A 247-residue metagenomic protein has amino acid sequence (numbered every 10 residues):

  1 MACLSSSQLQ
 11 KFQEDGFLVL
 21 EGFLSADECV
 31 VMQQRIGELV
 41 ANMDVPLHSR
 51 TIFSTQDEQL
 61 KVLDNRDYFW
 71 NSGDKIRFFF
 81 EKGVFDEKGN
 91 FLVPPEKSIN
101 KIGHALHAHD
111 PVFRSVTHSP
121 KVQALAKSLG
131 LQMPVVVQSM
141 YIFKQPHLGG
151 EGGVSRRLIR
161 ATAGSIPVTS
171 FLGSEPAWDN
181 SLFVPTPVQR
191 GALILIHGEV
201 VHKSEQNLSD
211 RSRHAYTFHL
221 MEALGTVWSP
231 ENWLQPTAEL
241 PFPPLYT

Functional and structural regions predicted by a protein language model:
M1-E14, E21-G153: Non-heme Fe(II)-dependent double-stranded beta-helix
G16-F17, G191: Catalytic palm active-site di-aspartate
V19-G22, H197: Phosphate-binding beta-loop-alpha motif at adenosine-nucleotide cofactor sites
D27, P187-A192: A short, structured loop/turn motif at beta-sheet edges
N42, P46, R50, L63-D64 (+5 more regions): Non-heme Fe(II)/2-oxoglutarate
H109, V137-Q138, V184, S212-Y216: Residues that flank catalytic or metal-binding motifs in active/ligand-binding sites
D110-S115, S174, W178-V184, K203-E205: Active-site rim elements
A124-K127, V135, G149-P187, G225-W233: Catalytic core of non-heme Fe(II) oxygenases with the double-stranded beta-helix
